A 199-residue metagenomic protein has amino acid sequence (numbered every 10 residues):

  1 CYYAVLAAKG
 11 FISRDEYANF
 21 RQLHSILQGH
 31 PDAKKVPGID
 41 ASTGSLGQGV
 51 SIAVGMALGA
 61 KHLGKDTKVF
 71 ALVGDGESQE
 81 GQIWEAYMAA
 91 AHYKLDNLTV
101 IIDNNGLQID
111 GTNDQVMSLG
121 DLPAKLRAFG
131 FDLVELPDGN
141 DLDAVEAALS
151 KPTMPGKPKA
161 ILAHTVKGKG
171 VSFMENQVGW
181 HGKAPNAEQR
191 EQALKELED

Functional and structural regions predicted by a protein language model:
C1-H92: Cofactor-binding active-site loop characterized by glycine-rich and histidine/acidic residues
Y3-A4, D32, Q82-W84, D110-D114 (+2 more regions): Short acidic, glycine/serine/threonine-rich loops at helix termini
L23-I26, V73-E80, N104-Q108, G139-L142 (+1 more regions): Acidic, glycine-rich active-site loops and adjacent beta-strand->loop/helix elements that engage anionic groups
K65-T67, D114-A147, E198: Conserved thiamine diphosphate
T67-A71, L98, P155-A163: Generic beta-sheet signal
E80, W84-H92, I109-A128: Active-site-proximal loop->helix
E80-N105, A160-L162: A short alpha/beta connector and helix-capping loop motif
F131, G139-L142, E146-D199: Glycine/aspartate-rich loop-and-adjacent alpha/beta segment that forms the canonical ThDP
